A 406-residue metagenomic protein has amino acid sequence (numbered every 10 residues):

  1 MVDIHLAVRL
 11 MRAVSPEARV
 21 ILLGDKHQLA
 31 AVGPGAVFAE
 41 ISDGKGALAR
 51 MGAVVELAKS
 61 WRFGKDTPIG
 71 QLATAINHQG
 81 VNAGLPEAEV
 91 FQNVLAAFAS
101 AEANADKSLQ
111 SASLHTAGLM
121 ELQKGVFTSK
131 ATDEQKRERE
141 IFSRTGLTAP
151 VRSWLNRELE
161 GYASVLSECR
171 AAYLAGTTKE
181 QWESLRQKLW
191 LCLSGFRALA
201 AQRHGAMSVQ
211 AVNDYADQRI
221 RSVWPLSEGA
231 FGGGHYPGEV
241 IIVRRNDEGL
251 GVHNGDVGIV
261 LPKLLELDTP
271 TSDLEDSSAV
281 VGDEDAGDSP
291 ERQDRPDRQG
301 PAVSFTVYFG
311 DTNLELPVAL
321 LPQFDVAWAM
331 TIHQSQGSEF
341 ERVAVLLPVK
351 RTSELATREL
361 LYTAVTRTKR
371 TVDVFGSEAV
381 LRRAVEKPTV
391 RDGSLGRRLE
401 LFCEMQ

Functional and structural regions predicted by a protein language model:
M1-L10, V14, K26-A36, E354-A356: Conserved ATPase-coupling elements of RecA-like P-loop NTPase cores
D3, D25, Q202, M207 (+3 more regions): SF2 helicase motor core recognition
V8-R12, G35-F38, V212-Y215, E359-L360 (+1 more regions): Short, glycine/charged-enriched secondary-structure capping and boundary segments
R12-P16, T366-R367: Short, conserved loop/helix-junction motifs that constitute active-site signature segments in enzyme catalytic cores
E17-I21, T371-D373: Loop/turn-to-beta-strand initiation segments
A18, H27, A31-I241, D247-L250 (+2 more regions): Conserved helicase motor core of P-loop NTPases
L29-A31, S222-I259, V303-T306, N313-L314 (+3 more regions): C-terminal or late-domain output modules
D256-Q406: C-terminal accessory regions
